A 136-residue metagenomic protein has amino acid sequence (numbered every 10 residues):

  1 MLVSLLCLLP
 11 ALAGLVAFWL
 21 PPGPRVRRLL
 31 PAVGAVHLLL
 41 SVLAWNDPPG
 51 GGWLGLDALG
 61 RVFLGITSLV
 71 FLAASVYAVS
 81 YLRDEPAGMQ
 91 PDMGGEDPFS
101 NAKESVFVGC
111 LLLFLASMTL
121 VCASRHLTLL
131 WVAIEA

Functional and structural regions predicted by a protein language model:
M1-L2, P21-P22, C122-T128: Transmembrane helix interruption/hinge and helix-loop junction motifs
V3-R25: N-terminal signal-anchor/start-transfer transmembrane helix
G14-F18, V42, A116-L120: Alpha-helical transmembrane segments of multipass membrane proteins
F18-P22, W45, V76-R83: Structural signal for the C-terminal ends of transmembrane alpha-helices and the immediately following loop
V33-L38, A58-A136: Internal transmembrane alpha-helices of multipass membrane proteins
L40-N46: Alpha-helical transmembrane segments of multi-pass membrane proteins
D47-L56: Membrane-interface helix termini and inter-helical loops of multi-pass transporters
